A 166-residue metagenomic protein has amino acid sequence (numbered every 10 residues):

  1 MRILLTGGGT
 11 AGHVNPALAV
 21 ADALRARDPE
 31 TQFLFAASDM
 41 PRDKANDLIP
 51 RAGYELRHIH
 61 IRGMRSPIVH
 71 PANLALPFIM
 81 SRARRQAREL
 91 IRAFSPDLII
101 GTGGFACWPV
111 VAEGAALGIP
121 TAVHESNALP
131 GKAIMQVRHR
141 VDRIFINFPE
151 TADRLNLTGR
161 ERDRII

Functional and structural regions predicted by a protein language model:
L5-G8, R27-R82, D163-I166: Conserved nucleotide-sugar phosphate-binding/catalytic loop shared by glycosyltransferases and other
T6, A36, G101-T102, H124-E125: Structural motif
T10-A11, N15, G104-A106, A128-L129: Residue-level detector of alpha-helix initiation sites
H13-R25: Short amphipathic alpha-helix
S38, G103, N147-E150: Helix N-cap/beta->alpha junction signal
R51-G53, R85-I99, C107-A122, M135-R140: Glycosyltransferases and closely related glycan-assembly transferases that use nucleotide-activated donors
Y54-E55, A115-I166: Active-site-proximal region of nucleotide-activated glycan assembly enzymes, centered on histidine/acidic-rich loops
